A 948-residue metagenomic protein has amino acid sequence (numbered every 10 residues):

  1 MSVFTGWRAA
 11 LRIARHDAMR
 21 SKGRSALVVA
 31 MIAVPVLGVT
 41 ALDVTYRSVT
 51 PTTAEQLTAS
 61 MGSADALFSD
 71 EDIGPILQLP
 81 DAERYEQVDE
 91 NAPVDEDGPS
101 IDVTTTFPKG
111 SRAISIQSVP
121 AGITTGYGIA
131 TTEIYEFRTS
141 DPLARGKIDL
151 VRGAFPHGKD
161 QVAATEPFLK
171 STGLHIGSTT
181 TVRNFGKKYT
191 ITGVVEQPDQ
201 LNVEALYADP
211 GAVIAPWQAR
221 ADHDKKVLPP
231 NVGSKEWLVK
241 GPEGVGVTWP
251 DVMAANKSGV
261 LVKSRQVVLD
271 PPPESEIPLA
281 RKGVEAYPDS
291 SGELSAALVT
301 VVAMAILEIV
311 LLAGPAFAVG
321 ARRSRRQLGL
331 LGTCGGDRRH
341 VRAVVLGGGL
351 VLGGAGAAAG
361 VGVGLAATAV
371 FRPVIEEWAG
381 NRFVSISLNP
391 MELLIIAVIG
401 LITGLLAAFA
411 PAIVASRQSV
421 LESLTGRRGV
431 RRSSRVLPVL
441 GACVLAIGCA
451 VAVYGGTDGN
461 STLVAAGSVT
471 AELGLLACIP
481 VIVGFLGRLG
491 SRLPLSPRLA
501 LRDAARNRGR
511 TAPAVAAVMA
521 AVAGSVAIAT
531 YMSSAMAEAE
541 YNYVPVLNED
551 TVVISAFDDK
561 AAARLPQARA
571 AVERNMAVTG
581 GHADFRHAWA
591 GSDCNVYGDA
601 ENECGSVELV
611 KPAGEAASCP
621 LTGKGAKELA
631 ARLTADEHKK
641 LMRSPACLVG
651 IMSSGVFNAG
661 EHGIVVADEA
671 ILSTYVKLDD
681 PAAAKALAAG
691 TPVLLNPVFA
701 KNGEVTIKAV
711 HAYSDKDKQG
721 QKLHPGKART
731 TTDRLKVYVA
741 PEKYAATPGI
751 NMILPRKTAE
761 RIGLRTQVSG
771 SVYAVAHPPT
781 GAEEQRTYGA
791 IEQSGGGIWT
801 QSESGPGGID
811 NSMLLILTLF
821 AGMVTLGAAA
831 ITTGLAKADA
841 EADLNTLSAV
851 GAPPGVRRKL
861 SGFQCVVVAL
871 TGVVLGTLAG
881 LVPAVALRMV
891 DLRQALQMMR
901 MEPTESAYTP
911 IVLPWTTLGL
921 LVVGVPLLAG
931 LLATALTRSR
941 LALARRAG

Functional and structural regions predicted by a protein language model:
S2-A313, V319-R322, R339, V344 (+12 more regions): Membrane transport/envelope proteins' first extracytoplasmic loop
I13, D17, S21, L311-G353 (+3 more regions): Interfacial "coupling" helices/loops that link adjacent transmembrane helices in transporter permeases
G23-S48, E71, A442-A446, G509-S534 (+1 more regions): Short, strongly hydrophobic transmembrane alpha-helices
L169-A205, A646, M652-F657, K685-A686 (+1 more regions): Mid-to-C-terminal secondary-structure elements that act as membrane-proximal/extracytoplasmic interface segments
G292-A297, W378-L406, R428-L445, I809-M813 (+4 more regions): Conserved transmembrane alpha-helices of multi-pass membrane proteins, especially helix-helix packing segments enriched
R342-L495: Hydrophobic alpha-helical segments
V361-E392, A452-L463, T877-G924, T934-A947: Short helix-loop junctions at transmembrane helix boundaries
V481-G484, R488-D680: Juxtamembrane segments of multi-pass membrane proteins
